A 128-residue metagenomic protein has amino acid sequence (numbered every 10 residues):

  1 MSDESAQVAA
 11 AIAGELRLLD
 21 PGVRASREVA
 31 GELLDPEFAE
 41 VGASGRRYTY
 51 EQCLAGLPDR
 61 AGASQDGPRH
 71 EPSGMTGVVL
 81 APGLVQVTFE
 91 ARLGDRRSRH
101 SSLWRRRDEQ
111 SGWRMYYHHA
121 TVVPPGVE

Functional and structural regions predicted by a protein language model:
S2-E32, E37-E128: A beta-strand edge to alpha-helix "cap/lid" segment located at domain peripheries
